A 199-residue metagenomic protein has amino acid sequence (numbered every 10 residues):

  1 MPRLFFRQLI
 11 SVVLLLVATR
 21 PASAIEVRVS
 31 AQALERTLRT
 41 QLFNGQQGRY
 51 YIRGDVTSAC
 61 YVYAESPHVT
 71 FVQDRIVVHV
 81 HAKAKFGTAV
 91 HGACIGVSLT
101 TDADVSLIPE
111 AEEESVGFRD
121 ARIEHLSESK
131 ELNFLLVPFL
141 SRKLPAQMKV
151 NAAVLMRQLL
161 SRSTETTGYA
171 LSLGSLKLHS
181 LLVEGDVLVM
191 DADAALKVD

Functional and structural regions predicted by a protein language model:
M1-I10: Bacterial N-terminal signal peptides that target proteins for export
S11-V12, A22: Cleavable N-terminal signal peptides
A18-T19: N-terminal signal peptide c-region/cleavage motif recognized by signal peptidases
S23-D199: Extracellular/lumenal and peripheral-membrane lipid-interaction modules
